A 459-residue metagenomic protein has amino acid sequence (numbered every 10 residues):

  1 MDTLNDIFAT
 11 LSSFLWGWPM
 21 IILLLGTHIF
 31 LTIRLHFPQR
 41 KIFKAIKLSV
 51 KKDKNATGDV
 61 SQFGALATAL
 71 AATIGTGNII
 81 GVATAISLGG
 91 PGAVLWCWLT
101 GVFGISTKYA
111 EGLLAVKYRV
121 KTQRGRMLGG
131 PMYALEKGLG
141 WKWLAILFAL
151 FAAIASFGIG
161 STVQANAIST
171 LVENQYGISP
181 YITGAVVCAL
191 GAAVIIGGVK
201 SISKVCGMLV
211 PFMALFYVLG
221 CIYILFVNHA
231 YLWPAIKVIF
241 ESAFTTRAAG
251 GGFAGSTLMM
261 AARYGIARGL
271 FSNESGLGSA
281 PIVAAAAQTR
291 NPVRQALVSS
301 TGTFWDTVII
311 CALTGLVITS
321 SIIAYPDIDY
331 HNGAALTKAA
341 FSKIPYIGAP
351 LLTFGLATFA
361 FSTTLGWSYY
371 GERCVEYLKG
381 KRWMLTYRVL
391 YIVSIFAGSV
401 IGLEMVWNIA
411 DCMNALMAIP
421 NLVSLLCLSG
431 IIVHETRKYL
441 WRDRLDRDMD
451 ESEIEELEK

Functional and structural regions predicted by a protein language model:
M1-T76, I86-A93, G104, F396 (+1 more regions): N-terminal alpha-helical transmembrane segments of multi-pass membrane transport and channel/translocase proteins
T3-L4, L35-Q39, G77-V82, S156-I168 (+5 more regions): Transmembrane helix-loop junctions in multi-pass membrane proteins
L23-F30, R34-K47, N166-V172, S179-F240 (+2 more regions): Membrane-interface loop-to-helix entry segments
T27, L31-T32, T100-V194, G355-T364: Helix-loop-helix module between adjacent transmembrane segments
T32, E111-Y118, G220-V238, T246 (+5 more regions): Extracellular/periplasmic helix-exit of transmembrane alpha-helices
F37-S61, T84-I86, G90-V94, W98 (+5 more regions): Flexible loop linkers connecting adjacent transmembrane helices in multi-pass alpha-helical membrane transporters
A56-L88, L114-M132, E136-G138, L150-A153 (+2 more regions): Alpha-helical membrane segments and immediately flanking helix-loop junctions that form or couple to the substrate/ion
F103-E111, A185-V199, V210-A230, R263 (+3 more regions): Selective recognition of specific alpha-helical transmembrane segments in multi-pass small-molecule
